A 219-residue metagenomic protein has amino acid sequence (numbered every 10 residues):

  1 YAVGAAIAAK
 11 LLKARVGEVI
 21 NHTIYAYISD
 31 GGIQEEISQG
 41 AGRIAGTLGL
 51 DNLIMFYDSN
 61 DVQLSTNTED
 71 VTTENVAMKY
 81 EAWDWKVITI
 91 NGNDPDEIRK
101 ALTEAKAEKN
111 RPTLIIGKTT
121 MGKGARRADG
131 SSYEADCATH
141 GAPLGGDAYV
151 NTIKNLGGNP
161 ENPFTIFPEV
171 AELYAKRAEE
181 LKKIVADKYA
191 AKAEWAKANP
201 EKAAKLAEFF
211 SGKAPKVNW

Functional and structural regions predicted by a protein language model:
Y1-A175: Glycine-rich ThDP/TPP pyrophosphate-binding loop and its adjacent helix/strand module within ThDP-dependent enzymes
Y1-T23, A171-W219: Thiamine diphosphate
